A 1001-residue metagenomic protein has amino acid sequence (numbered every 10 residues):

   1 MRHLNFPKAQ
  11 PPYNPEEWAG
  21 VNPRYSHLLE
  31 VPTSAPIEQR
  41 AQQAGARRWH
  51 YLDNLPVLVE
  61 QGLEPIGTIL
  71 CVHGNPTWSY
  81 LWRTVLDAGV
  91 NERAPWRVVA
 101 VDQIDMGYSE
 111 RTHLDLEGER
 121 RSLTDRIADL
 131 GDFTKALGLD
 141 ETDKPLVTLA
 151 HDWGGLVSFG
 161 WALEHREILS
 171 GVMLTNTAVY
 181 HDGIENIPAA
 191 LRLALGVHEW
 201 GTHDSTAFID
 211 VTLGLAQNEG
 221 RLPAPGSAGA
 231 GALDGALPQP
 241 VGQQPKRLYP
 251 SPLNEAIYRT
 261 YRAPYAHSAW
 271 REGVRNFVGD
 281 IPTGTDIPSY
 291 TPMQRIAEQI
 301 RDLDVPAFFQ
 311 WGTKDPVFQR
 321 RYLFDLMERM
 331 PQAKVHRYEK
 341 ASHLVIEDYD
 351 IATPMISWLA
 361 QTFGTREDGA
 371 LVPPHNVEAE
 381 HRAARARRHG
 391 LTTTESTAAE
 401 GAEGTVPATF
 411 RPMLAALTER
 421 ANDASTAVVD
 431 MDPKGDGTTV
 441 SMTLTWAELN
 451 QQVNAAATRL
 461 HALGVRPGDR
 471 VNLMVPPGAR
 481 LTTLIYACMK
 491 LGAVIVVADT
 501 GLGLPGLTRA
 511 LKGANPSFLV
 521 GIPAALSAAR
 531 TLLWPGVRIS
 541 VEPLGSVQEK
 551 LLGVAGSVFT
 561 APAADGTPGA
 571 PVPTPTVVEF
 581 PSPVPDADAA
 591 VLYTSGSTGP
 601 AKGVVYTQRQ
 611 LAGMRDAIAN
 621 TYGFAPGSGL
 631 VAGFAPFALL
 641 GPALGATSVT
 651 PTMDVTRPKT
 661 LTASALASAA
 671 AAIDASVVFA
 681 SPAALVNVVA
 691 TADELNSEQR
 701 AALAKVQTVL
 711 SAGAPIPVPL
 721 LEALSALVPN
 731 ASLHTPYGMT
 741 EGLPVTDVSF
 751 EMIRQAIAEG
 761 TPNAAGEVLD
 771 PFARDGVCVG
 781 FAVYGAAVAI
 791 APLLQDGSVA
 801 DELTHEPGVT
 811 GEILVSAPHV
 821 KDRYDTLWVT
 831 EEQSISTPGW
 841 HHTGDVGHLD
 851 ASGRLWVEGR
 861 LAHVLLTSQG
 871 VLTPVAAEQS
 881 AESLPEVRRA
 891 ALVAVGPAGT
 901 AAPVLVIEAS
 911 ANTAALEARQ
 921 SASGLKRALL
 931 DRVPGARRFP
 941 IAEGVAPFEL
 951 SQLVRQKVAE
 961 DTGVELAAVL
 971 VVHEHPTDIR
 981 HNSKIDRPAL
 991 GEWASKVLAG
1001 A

Functional and structural regions predicted by a protein language model:
L29, Q43-D53, A427-G464, P476-G478 (+2 more regions): Conserved AMP-binding/adenylate-forming core of the ANL superfamily
A424-T426, T560-Y593, P600, G623-S628: Conserved pre-ATP/AMP-binding loop-to-beta segment of ANL
T443-A447, P581-P583, A589-D616, T647: Conserved AMP-binding A3 loop
M489, A493-V494, A612-G629, A635-V677: Conserved AMP-binding/adenylation subdomain of ANL enzymes
L519, V678, A817, D822-R823 (+2 more regions): AMP-binding/adenylate-forming catalytic core of the ANL superfamily
L551-G569, V677, D693-A773: Gly/Ser/Thr-rich phosphate-binding loop
E722-P736, T740-G847, A851-S852, L861-H863: Conserved AMP-binding/adenylate-forming
A891-L892, E943-G944, S951-A1001: Conserved C-terminal "lid"/linker of ANL adenylate-forming enzymes
